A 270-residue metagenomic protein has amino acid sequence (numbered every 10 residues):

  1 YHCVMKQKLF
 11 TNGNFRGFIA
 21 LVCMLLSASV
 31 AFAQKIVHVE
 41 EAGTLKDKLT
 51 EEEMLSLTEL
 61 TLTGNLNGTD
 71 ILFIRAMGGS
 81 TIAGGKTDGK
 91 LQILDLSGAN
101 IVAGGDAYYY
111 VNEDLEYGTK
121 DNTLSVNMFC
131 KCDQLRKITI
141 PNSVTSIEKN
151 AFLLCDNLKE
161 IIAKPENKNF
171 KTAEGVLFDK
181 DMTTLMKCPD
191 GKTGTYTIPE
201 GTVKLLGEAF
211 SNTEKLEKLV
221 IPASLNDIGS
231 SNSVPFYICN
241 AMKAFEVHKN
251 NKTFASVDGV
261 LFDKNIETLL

Functional and structural regions predicted by a protein language model:
Y1-Q34: Bacterial Sec-dependent N-terminal signal peptides
A31-L49: Boundary/junction segments of secreted and surface-exposed precursor proteins
Q34-E40, T58-L66, G84, G89-T123 (+6 more regions): Structural signature of tandem-repeat unit edges
T44-T61: N-terminal targeting signals for Sec/Tat export/insertion, comprising classic cleavable signal peptides
K48, D70-M77: A short acidic, amphipathic alpha-helical/loop segment
T50, F73, D106-A107, F152: Short, solvent-exposed loop/turn and secondary-structure capping segments
